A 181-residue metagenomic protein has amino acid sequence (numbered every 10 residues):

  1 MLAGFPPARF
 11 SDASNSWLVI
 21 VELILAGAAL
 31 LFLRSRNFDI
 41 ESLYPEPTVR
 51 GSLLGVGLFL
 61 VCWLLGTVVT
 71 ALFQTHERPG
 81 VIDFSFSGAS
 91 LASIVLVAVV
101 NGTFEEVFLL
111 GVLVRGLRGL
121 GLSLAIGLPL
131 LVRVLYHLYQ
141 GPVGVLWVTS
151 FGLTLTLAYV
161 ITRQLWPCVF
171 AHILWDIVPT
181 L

Functional and structural regions predicted by a protein language model:
M1-A3, L25-A29, L58-G66, E105 (+2 more regions): Alpha-helical transmembrane segments of multipass membrane proteins
M1-N37: Alpha-helical transmembrane segments in multi-pass membrane proteins
P7-A8, T48, C168, T180: Hydrophobic residues in alpha-helical membrane-spanning segments
P7-R9, V68-L72, L109, A158-Y159: Juxtamembrane C-cap of transmembrane helices in multi-pass membrane transport proteins
F10-N15, F38-G102: Juxtamembrane helix-loop-helix connectors linking adjacent transmembrane helices in multi-pass membrane enzymes
R34-D39, A71-P79, E106, L138-P142 (+1 more regions): Transmembrane helix-loop junctions in multipass membrane proteins, especially transporters and channels
S87-L181: Transmembrane helix-loop-helix hairpins at the membrane interface of multi-pass integral membrane proteins
